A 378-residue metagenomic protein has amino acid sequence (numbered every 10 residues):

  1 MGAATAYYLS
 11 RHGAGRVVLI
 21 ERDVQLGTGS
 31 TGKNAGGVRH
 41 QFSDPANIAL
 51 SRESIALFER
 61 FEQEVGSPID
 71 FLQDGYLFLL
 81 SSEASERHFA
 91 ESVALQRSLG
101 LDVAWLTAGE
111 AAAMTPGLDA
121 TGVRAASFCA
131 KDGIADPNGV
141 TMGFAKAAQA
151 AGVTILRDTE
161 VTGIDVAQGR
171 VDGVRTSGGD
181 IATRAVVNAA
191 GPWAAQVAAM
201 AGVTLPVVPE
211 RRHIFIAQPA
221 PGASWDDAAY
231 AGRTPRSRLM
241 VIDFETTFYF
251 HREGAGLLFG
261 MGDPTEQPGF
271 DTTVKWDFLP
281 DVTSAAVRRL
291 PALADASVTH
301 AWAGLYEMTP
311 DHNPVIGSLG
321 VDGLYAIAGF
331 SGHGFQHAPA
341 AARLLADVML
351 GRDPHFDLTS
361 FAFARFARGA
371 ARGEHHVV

Functional and structural regions predicted by a protein language model:
G2-A3: N-terminal Rossmann-fold NAD(P) dinucleotide-binding loop
A6-H12, R22, V38, R60 (+5 more regions): Active-site substrate-recognition segment that forms the wall of the catalytic cavity or substrate channel
Y7, R11, M142, K146 (+4 more regions): Short, well-ordered alpha-helices that flank and scaffold nucleotide-derived cofactor binding pockets
S10-T31: Glycine-rich FAD pyrophosphate-binding loop
A35-M114, T247-Y249, Q267, A285-V287: Dinucleotide-binding Rossmann-like beta1-alpha1 core, especially the glycine-rich loop that anchors the ADP
E59-R60, L72, L80-A151, L156-R157 (+3 more regions): Flavin (FAD/FMN) cofactor-binding and adjacent substrate-gating region of FAD-dependent oxidoreductase domains
A126-A147, A190-W193, F278-A285, F330 (+2 more regions): Mid-domain beta-loop-alpha active-site segment that forms a flexible, acidic cofactor/metal-binding surface
P137, S284-V378: C-terminal catalytic lobe of FAD-dependent flavoproteins
